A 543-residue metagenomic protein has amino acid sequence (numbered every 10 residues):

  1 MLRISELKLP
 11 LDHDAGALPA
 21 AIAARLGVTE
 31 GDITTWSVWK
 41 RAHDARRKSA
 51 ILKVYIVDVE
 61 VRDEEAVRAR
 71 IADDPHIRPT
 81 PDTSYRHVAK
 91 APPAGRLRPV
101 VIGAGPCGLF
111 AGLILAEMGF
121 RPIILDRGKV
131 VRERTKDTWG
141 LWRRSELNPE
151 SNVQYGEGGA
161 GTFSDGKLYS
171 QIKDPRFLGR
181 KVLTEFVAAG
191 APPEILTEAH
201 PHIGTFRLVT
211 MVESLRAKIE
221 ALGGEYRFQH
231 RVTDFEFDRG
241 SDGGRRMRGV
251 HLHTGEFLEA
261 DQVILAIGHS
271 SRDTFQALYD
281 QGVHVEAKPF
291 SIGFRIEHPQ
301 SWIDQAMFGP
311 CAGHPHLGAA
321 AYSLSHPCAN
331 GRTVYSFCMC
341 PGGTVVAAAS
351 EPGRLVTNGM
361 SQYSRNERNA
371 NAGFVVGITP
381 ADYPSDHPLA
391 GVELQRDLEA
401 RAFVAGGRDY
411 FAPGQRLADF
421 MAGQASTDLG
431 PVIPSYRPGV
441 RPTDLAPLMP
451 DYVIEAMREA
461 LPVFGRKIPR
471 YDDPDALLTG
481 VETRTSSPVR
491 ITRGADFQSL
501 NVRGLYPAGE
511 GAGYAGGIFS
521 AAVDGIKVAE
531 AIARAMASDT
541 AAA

Functional and structural regions predicted by a protein language model:
M1-I51, V57-A543: Residues forming the flavin
